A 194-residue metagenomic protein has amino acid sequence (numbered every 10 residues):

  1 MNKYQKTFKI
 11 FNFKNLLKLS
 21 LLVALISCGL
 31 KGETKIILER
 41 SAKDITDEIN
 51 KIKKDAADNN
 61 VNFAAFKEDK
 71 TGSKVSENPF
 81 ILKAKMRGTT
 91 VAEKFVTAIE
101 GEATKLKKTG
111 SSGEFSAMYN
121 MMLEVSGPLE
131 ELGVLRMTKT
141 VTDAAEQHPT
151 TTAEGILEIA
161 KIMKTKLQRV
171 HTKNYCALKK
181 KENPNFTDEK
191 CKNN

Functional and structural regions predicted by a protein language model:
M1-N194: N-terminal low-complexity, Ser/Thr/acidic repeat segments characteristic of secreted and surface-exposed proteins
